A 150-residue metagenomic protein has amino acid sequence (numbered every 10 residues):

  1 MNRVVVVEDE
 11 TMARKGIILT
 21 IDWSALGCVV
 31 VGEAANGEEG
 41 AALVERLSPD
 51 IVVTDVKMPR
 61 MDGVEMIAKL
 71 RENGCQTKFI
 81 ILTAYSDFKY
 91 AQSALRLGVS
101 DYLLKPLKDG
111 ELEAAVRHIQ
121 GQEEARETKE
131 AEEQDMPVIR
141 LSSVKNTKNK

Functional and structural regions predicted by a protein language model:
E8, D55: Active-site residues of response regulator receiver
T11-G32, R46: Two-component/phosphorelay signaling modules centered on CheY-like receiver
E33-I51: Acidic, metal-coordinating helix/loop segments flanking the phosphotransfer/catalytic sites of two-component signaling
N36-E39, D62-E65, T83: Acidic catalytic/metal-coordinating carboxylates
A42, V64-C75: Short amphipathic alpha-helix used as the core "switch/output" element in two-component signaling
M58: Receiver (REC) domain active-site loop signature in two-component systems and cognate sites in sensor histidine kinases
E65, S86-D101: Alpha4 helix (beta4-alpha4-beta5 surface) of REC/receiver domains from two-component response regulators
L95, D101-K150: Interdomain helical linkers/hinges and coiled-coil/dimerization scaffolds that transmit conformational signals
